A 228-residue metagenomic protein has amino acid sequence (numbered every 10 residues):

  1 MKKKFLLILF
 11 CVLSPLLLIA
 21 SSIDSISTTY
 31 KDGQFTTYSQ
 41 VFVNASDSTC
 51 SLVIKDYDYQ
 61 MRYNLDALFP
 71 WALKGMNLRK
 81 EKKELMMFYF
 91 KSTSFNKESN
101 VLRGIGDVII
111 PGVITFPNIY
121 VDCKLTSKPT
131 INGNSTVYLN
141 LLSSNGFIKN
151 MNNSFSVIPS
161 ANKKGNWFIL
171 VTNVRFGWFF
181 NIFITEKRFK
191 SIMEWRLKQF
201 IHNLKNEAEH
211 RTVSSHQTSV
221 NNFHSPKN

Functional and structural regions predicted by a protein language model:
K4-L18: Sec-dependent N-terminal signal peptides
A20-V101: Hydrophobic ligand-binding cavity/cleft-lining segments
G33-Q34, K82-E84, T115-D122, F147-S154 (+1 more regions): Amphipathic hydrophobic-ligand
T49-L52, R188, I192-W195, Q199 (+1 more regions): Extracytoplasmic/secreted proteins, especially bacterial periplasmic and envelope-associated proteins
K55-L65, K198-E209: Sec-exported extracytoplasmic/periplasmic mature domains
D66-A67, T212-H216: Surface-exposed patches in mature extracellular/periplasmic domains of secreted proteins
L73-N145, V174-G177, Q199, N203-R211 (+2 more regions): Glycine-rich portal/gate segments that line the openings of hydrophobic small-molecule binding cavities
S127-E194: Beta-strand/loop substructures that line and gate deep hydrophobic ligand-binding cavities in soluble
